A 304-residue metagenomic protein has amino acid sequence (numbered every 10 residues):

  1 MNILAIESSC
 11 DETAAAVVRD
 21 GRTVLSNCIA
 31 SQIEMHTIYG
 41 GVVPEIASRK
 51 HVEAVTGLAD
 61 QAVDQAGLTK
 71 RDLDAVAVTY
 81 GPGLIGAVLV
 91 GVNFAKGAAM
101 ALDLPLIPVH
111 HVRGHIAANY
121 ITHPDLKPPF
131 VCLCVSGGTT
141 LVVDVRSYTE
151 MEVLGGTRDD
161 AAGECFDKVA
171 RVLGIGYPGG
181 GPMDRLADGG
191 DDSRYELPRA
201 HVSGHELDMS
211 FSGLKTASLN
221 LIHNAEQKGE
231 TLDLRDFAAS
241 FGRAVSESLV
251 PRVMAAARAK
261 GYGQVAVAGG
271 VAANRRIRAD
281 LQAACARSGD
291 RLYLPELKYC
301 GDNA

Functional and structural regions predicted by a protein language model:
M1, V109-V131: Conserved phosphate-binding catalytic cores of ATP/NTP-utilizing and phosphoryl-transfer enzymes
N2-P82, H111, H115, F237: N-terminal beta-alpha supersecondary unit
T13-V18, C132-C134, T140-D144: Short beta-strand scaffold segments in enzyme catalytic cores
T69-Y80, K260-A272, L292-E296: Short glycine-rich phosphate-binding loop at a beta-alpha junction
V78-L104, R275-A284: Short Gly/Thr/Asp-enriched flexible loops that form oxyanion-binding sites at enzyme active sites
P108-V109, Q282-A304: Conserved phosphate-binding/catalytic loops in two-lobed NTP-binding clefts
P124, S147-D191, K215-T216, N220-A225: Glycine-rich phosphate-binding loop plus the immediately following alpha-helix
R185-V265, R275-R291: A contiguous, well-structured pocket-lining segment that forms one wall/lid of small-molecule binding clefts in soluble
